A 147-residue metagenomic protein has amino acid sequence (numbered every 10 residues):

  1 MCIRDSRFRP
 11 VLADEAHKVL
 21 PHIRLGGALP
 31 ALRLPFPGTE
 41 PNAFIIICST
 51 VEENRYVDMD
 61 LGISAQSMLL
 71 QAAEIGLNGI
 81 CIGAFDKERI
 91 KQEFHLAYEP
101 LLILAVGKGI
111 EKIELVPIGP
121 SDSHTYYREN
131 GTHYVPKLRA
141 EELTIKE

Functional and structural regions predicted by a protein language model:
R4-E147: Acidic, surface-exposed loops and disordered segments
